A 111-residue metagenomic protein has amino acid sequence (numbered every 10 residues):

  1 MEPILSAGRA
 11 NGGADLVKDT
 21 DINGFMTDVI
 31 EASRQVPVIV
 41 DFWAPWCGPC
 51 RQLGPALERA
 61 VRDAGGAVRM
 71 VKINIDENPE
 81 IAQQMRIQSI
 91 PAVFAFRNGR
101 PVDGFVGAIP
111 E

Functional and structural regions predicted by a protein language model:
M1-G66, P79-E80, Q84-R86, I90-A92 (+1 more regions): Proteins that catalyze or organize thiol-disulfide redox chemistry and the adjacent proteostasis machinery handling
